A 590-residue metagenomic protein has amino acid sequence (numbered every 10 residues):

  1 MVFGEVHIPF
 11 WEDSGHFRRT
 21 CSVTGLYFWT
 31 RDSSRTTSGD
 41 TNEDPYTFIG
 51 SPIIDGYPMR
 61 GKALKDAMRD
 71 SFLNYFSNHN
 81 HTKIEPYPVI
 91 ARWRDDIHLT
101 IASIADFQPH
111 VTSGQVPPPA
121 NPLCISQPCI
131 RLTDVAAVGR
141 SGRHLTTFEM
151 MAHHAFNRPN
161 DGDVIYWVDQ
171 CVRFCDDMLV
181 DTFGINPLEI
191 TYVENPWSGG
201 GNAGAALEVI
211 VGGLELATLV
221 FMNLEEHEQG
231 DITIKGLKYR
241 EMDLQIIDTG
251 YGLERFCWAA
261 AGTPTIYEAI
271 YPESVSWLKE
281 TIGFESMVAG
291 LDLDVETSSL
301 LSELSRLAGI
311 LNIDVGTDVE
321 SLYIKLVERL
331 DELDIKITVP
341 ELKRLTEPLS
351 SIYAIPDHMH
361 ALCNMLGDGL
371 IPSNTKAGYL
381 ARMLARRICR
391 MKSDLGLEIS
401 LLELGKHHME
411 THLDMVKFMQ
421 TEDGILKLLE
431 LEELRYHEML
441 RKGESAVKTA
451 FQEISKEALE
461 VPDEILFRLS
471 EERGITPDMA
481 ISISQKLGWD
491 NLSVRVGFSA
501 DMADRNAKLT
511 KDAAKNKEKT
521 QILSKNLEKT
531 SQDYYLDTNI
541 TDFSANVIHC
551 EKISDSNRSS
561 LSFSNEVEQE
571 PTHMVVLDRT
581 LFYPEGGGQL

Functional and structural regions predicted by a protein language model:
V2-E5, D13-R18, G25, N42-L590: A glycine- and charged-residue-rich anion-binding loop/surface
S22, T36-D40: Cys/His/Pro-rich metal-binding microdomains
W29-T37: Short linker/helix segments within small regulatory modules
